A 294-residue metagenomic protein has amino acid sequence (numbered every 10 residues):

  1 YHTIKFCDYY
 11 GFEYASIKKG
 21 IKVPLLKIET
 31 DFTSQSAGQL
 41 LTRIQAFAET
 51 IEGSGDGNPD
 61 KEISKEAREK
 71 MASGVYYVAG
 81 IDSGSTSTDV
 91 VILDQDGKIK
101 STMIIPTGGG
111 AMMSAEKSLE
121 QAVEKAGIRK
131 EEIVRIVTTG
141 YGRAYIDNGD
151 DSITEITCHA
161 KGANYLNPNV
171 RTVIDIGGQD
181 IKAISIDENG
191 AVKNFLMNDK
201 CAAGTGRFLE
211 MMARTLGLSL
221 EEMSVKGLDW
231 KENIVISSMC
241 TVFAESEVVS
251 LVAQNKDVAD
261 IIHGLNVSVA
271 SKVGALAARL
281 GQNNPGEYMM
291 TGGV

Functional and structural regions predicted by a protein language model:
Y1-V78, D96-K98, G108, C201-L209: An N-terminal assembly and electron-transfer interface module characteristic of large anaerobic redox and radical
I63-K65, G264-P285: Phosphate/ATP-binding catalytic cores across multiple sugar-kinase/actin-like superfamilies, primarily ASKHA
S64-M71, Y141-N189, A278-L280: Conserved phosphate-binding catalytic cores of ATP/NTP-utilizing and phosphoryl-transfer enzymes
S73-E155: N-terminal glycine/serine-rich phosphate-binding loop of ATP-dependent small-molecule kinases, especially carbohydrate
G110-A111, A191-D229: Glycine-rich phosphate-binding loop plus the immediately following alpha-helix
Y141-G142, N284-V294: Glycine-rich phosphate-binding loops at beta-strand->alpha-helix junctions
S246-A275: Adenine-nucleotide phosphate-binding core of ATP-dependent small-molecule kinases
